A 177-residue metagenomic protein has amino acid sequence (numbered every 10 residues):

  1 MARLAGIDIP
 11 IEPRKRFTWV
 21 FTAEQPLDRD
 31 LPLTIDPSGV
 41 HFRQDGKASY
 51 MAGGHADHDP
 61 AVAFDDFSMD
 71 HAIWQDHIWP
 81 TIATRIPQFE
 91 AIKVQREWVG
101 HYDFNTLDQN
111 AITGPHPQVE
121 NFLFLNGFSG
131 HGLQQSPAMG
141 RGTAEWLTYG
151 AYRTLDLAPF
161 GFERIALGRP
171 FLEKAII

Functional and structural regions predicted by a protein language model:
M1-I7: Flavin (primarily FAD) binding-site architecture
D8, A23-N121: Active-site lid/adjacent beta-loop-alpha segment flanking the redox-cofactor pocket in flavoenzymes
I11-W19: Acidic, glycine-rich loop-and-beta core segments that form the ion-binding/anion-interacting portion of active sites
E12-P13, D36, T154: A short, structural micro-pattern
K15, P37-S38, S129: Short acidic/glycine-enriched loop/turn segments that link adjacent beta-strands
W19-F21, L125: Short beta-strand element of the conserved SAM-dependent methyltransferase core
P80-I177: C-terminal catalytic lobe of FAD-dependent flavoproteins
